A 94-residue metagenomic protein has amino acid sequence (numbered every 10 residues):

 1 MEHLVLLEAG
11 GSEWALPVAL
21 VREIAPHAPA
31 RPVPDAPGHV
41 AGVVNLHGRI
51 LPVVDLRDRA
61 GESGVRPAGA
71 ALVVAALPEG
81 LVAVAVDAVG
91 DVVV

Functional and structural regions predicted by a protein language model:
M1-V94: An acidic, low-aromatic, low-complexity terminal/linker signal
